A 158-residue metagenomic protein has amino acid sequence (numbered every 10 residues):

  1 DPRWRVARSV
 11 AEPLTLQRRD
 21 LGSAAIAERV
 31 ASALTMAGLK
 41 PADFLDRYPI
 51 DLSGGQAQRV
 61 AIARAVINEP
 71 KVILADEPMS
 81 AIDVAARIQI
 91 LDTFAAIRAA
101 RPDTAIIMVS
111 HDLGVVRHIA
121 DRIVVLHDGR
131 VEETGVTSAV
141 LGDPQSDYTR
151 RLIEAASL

Functional and structural regions predicted by a protein language model:
P2-L16: Q-loop/switch helix immediately C-terminal to the Walker
A37-K40, A139-L158: C-terminal boundary and immediately downstream tail of ABC-type ATPase nucleotide-binding domains
Y48-L52, Q56: Conserved ABC ATPase signature
I62, I90: Hydrophobic anchor residue at the start of the ABC signature
I67-K71: A short, proline-enriched helix->beta-strand linker immediately N-terminal to the Walker B motif in ABC-type P-loop
V116-H118: A short, surface-exposed alpha-helical micro-motif characterized by mixed small hydrophobic and charged/polar residues
V131-G135: ABC ATPase "signature
